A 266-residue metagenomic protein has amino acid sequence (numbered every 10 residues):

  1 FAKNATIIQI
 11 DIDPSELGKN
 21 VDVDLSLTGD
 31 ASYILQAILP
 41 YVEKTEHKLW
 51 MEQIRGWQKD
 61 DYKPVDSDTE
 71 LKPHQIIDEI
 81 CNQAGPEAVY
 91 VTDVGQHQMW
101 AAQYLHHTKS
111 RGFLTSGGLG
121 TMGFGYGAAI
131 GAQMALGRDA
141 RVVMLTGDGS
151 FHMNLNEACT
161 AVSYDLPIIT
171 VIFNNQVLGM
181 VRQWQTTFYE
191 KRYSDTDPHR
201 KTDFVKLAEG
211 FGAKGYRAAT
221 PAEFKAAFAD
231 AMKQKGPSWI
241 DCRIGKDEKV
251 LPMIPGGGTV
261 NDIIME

Functional and structural regions predicted by a protein language model:
F1-P14, S110, P252-E266: A short, gly/pro- and small-residue-rich
F1-Q53: Glycine-rich, acidic loop regions that bind phosphate or pyrophosphate groups
L17-V23, R111-T115, M153, R182-T196 (+1 more regions): Short beta-alpha connecting loops at secondary-structure transitions that line or flank enzyme active sites
D22-L35, L39, N156-N174, M253-P255: A short alpha/beta connector and helix-capping loop motif
L25, I34, K44, T186-A227: Conserved thiamine diphosphate
R55-A135, P252: Active-site diphosphate/adenylate-binding microenvironment
M99-L178: Thiamine diphosphate
P221-E266: Glycine/aspartate-rich loop-and-adjacent alpha/beta segment that forms the canonical ThDP
